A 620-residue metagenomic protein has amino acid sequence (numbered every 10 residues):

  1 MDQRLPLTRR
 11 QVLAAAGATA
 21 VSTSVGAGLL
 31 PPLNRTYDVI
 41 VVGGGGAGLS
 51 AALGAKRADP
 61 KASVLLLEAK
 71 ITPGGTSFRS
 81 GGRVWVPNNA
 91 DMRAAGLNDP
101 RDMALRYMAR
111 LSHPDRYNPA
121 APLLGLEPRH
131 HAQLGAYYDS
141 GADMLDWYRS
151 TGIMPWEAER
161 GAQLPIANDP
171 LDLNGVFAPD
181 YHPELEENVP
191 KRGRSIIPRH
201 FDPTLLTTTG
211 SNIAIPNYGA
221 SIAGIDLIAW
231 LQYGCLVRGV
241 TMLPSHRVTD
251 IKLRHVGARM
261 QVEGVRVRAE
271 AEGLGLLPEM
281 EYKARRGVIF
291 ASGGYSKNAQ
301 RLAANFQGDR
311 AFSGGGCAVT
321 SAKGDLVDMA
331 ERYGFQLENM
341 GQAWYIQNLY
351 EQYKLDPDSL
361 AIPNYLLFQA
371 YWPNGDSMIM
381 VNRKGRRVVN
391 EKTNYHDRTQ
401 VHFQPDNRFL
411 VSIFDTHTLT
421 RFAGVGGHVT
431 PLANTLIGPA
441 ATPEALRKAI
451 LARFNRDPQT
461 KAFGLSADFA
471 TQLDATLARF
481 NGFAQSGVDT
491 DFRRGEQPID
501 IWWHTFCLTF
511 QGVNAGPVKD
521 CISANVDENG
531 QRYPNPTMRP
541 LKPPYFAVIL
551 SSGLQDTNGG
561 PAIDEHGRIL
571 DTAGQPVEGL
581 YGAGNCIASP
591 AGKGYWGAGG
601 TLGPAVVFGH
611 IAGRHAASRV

Functional and structural regions predicted by a protein language model:
D2-T19: N-terminal secretory signal peptides and thylakoid transit peptides that target proteins across membranes
N34-A47: Beta1/beta-strand and adjacent pyrophosphate-binding region of the FAD-binding site in flavoprotein oxidoreductases
D59-S77: Glycine-rich FAD pyrophosphate-binding loop
I71-A94: Conserved N-terminal glycine-rich FAD pyrophosphate-binding loop of Rossmann-like flavoproteins
V86-A136: Glycine-rich active-site loop/strand segments that organize a redox cofactor
L126-P278, A299-Q300, Y350-E351, S359 (+3 more regions): Conserved redox-cofactor binding core of oxidoreductases
E270-L277, Y282-K354, G567, L602 (+1 more regions): Glycine-rich loop(s) and the adjacent beta-strand/alpha-helix scaffold that form part
V327, Y333-D468, Q472, G482: An anion/pyrophosphate-binding glycine-rich loop and adjacent beta-alpha core in soluble alpha-beta enzymes
